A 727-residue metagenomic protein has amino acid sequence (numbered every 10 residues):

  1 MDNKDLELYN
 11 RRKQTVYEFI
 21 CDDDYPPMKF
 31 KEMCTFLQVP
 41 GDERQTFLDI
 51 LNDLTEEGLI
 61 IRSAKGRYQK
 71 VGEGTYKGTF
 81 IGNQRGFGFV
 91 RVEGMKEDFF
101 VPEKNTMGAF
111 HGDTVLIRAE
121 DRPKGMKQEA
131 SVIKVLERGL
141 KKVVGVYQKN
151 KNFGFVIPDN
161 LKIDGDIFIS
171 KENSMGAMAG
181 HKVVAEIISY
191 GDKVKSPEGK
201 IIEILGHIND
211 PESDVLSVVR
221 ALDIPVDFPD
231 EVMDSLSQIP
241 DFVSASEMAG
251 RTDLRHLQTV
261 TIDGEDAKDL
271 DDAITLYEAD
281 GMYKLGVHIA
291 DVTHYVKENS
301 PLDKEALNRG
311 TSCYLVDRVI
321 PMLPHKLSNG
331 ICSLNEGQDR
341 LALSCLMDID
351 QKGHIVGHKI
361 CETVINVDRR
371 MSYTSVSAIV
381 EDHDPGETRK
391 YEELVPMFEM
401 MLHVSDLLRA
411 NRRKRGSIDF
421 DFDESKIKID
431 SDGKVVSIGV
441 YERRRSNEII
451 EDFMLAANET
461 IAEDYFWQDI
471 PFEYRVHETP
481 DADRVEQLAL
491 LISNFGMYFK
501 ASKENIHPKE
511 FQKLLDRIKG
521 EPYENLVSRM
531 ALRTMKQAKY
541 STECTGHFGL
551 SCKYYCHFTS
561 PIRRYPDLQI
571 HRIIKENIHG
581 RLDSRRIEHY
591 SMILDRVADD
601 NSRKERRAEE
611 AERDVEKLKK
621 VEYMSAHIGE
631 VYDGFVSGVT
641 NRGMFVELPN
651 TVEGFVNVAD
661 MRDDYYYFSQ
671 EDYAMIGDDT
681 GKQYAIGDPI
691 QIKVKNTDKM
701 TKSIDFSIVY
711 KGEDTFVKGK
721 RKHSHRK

Functional and structural regions predicted by a protein language model:
M1-G286, T293-D339, S377-A378, A674-M675 (+2 more regions): Charge-lined substrate channels and their catalytic hotspots, especially those that engage the 3′ end of RNA
M1-R11, E713-K727: Basic Arg/Gly/Lys-rich low-complexity intrinsically disordered segments
T35, S189-G191, S217-R220, I224 (+6 more regions): Electropositive polyanion-binding surfaces
E97-P102, I163-I169, V652-S669: A short macromolecule-binding patch
L205, S707-D714: Short beta-strand-to-coil "C-cap" segments at the C-terminal boundary of structured domains/repeats, marking
